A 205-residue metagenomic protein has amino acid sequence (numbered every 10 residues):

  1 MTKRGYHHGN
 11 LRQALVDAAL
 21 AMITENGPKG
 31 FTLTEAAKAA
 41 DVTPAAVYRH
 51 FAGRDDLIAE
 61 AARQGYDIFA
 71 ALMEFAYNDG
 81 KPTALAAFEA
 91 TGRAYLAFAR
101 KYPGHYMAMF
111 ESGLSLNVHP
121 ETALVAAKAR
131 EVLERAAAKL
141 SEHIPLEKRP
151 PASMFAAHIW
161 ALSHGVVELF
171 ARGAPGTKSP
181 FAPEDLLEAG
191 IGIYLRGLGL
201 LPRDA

Functional and structural regions predicted by a protein language model:
M1-N10, P202-A205: N-terminal intrinsically disordered/low-complexity leader segments
K3, Q64-F88, A123-L124, E131-L133 (+1 more regions): Amphipathic alpha-helical linker/stalk segments
A14, A18, M22-D56, E60: Helix-turn-helix
A14, I23, I58-G65, L72 (+3 more regions): Alpha-helical DNA-contacting segments of helix-turn-helix folds
E60, E74-G104, A127, L146-I159: Hydrophobic alpha-helical connector segments
R100-V118, E168-G176: Amphipathic alpha-helical segments used for helix-helix packing
V118-H143, S153-A157, D185-R196: Amphipathic alpha-helical packing segments from all-alpha helical-bundle domains
K139, I159-K178, Y194-D204: Amphipathic C-terminal alpha-helical segment
